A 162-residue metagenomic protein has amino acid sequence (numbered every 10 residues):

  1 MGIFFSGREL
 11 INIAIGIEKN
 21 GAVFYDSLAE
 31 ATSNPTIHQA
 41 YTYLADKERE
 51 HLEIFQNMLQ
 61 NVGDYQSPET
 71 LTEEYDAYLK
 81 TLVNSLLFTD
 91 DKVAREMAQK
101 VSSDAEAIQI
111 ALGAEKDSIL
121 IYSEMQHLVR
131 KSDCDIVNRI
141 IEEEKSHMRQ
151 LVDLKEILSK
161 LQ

Functional and structural regions predicted by a protein language model:
M1-Q162: Non-heme di-metal
